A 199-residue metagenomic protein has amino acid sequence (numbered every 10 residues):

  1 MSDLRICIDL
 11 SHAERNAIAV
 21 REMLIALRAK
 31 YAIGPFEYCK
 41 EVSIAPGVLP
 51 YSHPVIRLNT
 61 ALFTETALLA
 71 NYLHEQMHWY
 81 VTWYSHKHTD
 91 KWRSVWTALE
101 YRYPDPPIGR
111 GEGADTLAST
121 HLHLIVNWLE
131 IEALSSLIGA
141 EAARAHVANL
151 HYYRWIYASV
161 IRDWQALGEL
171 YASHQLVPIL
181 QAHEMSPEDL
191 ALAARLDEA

Functional and structural regions predicted by a protein language model:
M1-H53, A61, T120: Auxiliary, metal-adjacent structural segments of Zn-dependent hydrolase domains
L49-P50, F63, H86, A133: Solvent-exposed loop/turn segments at secondary-structure junctions within structured extracellular/periplasmic domains
I56-L73: Short pre-active-site segment immediately N-terminal to the catalytic Zn-binding motif
E65-T66, A70, T82-H123: Post-HEXXH active-site segment of zinc metalloproteases
M77-V81: Short active-site segment of divalent metal-dependent hydrolases/proteases that encodes the spacing between
T82, H86, I131-G139: Alpha-helix capping at helix-to-loop junctions
S119-S135: Short, hydrophobic/amphipathic alpha-helical patches that form generic packing surfaces within helical domains
S135-A199: Pan-zinc metallopeptidase signature
